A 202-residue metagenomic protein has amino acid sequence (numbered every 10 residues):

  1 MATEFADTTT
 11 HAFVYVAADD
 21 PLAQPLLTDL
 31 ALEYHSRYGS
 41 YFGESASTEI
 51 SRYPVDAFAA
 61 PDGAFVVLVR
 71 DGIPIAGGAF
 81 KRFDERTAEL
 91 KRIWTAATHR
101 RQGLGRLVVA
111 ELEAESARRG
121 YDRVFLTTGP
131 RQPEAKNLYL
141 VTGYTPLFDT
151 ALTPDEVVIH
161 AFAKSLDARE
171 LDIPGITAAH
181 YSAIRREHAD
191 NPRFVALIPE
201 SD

Functional and structural regions predicted by a protein language model:
M1-E44, A168-D202: A short, well-structured alpha-helix characteristic of acyl/acetyltransferase catalytic modules
A18-D19, D122-F125, G129-G143, F148-A183 (+1 more regions): C-terminal "cap" of GNAT-fold acetyltransferases
S36, S40-R70, P199-D202: Active-site rim helix/loop that mediates acceptor-substrate recognition in acyltransferases
F65-V67, I73-K81, E89, W94: Conserved beta-strand in the GNAT
G72, G103, G120: Conserved G/P- and acidic residue-centered "switch" motifs that form tight phosphate/ATP-binding loops in soluble
T95, R101-A114, L140-V141: Conserved acetyl-CoA-binding loop-helix of GNAT-fold acetyltransferases
